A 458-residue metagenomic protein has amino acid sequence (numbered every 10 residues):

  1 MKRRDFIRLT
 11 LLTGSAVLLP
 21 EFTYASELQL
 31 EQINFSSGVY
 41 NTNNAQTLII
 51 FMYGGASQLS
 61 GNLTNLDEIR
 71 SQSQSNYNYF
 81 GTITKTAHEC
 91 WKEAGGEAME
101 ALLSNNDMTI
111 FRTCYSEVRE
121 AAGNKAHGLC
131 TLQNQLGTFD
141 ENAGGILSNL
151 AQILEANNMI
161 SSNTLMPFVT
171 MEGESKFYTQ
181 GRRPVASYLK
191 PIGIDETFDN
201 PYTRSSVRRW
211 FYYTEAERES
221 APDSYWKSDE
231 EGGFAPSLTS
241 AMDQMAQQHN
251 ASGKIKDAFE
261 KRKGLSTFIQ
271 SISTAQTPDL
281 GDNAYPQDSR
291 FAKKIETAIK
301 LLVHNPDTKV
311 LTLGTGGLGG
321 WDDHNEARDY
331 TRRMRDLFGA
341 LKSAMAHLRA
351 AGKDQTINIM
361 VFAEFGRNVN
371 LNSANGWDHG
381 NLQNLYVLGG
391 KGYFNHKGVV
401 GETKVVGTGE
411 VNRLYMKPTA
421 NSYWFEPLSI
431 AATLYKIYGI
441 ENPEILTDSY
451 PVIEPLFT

Functional and structural regions predicted by a protein language model:
M1-G14: N-terminal secretory signal peptides and thylakoid transit peptides that target proteins across membranes
G14, Y24-I110: Intrinsic-disorder/low-complexity recognition with aromatic hotspots
N43-T47, N105-I110, L165, P306-V310 (+1 more regions): Loop/turn elements at helix/coil->beta-strand transitions in domains of secreted/extracellular proteins
A45-A56, K309-G316, L341, N358-E364 (+1 more regions): Beta-strand elements within well-structured catalytic alpha/beta cores of enzymes that handle phosphate/sulfate esters
Y53-S57, Y115-R119, G173-Y178, G317-G320 (+2 more regions): Solvent-exposed loop/turn segments at secondary-structure junctions within structured extracellular/periplasmic domains
L63, S75-A94, G320-T331, R335-T458: Feature marks hydrolase-like catalytic cores characterized by long aromatic- and Gly/Pro-rich stretches
M108-I255: A contiguous, mid-domain pocket- or channel-lining segment that forms the substrate-recognition surface
D229-A351: Anion-binding catalytic surfaces of enzymes that hydrolyze or transfer phosphate/sulfate esters
